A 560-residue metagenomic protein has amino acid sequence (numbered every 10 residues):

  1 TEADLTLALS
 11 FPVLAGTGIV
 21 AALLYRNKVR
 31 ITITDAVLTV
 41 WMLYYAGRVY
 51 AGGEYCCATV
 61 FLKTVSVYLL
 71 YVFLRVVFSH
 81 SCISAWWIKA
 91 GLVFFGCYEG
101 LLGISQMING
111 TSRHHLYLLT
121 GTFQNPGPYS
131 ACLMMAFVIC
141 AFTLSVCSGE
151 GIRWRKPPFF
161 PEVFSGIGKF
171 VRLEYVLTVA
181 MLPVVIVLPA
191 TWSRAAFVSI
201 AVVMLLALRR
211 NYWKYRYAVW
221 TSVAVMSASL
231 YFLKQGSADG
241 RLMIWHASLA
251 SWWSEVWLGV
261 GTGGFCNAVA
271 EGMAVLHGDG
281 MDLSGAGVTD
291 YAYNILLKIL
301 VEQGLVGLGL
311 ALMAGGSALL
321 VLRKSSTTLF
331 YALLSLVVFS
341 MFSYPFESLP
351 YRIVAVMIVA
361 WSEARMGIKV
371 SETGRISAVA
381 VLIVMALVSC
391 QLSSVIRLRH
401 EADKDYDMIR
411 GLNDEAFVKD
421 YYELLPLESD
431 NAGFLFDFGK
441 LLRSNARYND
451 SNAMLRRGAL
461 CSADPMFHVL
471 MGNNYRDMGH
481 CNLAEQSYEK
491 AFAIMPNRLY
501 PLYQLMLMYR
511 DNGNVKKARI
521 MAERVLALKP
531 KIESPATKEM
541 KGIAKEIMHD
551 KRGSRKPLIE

Functional and structural regions predicted by a protein language model:
T1-Y50, Y55-F94, T143-V176, L208-A218 (+9 more regions): Transmembrane signal-anchor hairpin modules in multi-pass inner-membrane enzymes, especially those that act on
S10-A21, M42-Y50, T59-V76, I83-H115 (+4 more regions): Alpha-helical transmembrane segments of multi-pass inner-membrane proteins
R113-L116, G263-E302: Interfacial juxtamembrane loops and adjacent helix segments that form the catalytic/substrate-binding surfaces
L118-L119, A196, I200-M204, W220-W253 (+3 more regions): Flexible juxtamembrane loops connecting transmembrane helices in multi-pass membrane enzymes that build or modify
P426, R456-L460, E489-A493, A527: Conserved structural position within tetratricopeptide repeats
S429-D430, S462-A463, P496, P530: Short coil turns that delineate tetratricopeptide repeat
